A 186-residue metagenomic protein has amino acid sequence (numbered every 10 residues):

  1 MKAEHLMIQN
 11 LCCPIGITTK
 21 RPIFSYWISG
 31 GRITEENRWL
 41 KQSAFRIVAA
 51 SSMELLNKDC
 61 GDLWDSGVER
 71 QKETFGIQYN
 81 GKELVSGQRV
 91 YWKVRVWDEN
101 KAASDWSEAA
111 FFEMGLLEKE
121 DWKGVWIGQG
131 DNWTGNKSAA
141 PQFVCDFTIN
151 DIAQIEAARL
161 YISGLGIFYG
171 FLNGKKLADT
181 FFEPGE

Functional and structural regions predicted by a protein language model:
M1-T34, E108-K119: Pro/Thr/Ser/Gly-rich low-complexity, intrinsically disordered linker/stalk tracts
L11, S29, V48-S52, W97 (+3 more regions): Predominantly extracellular/luminal cell-surface or secreted proteins
K20-F24, F143, E156-A158: Structural beta-strand segments of beta-rich domains
F24, S43-I47, F168-G170: Short beta-strand elements bearing conserved aromatic residues within extracellular beta-rich modules
I28, R32-R89, R95, E99-W106 (+1 more regions): Recognizes extended acidic, P/S/T-rich segments that occur within or adjacent to Ig-like beta-sandwich modules
G76-E83, L172-E186: Beta-strand-rich ligand-recognition modules
K137-N150: Short beta-strands within extracellular/lumenal beta-sheet-rich domains
D151-L172: Aromatic-lined ligand-binding clefts that engage carbohydrates, nucleic acids, or primary amines
